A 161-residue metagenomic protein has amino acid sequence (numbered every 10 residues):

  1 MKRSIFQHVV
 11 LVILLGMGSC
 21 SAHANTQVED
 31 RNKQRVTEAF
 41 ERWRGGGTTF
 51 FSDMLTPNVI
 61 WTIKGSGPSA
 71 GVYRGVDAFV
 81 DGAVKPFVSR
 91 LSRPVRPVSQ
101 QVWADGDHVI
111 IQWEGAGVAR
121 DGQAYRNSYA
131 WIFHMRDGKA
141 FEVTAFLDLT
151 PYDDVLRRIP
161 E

Functional and structural regions predicted by a protein language model:
M1-V10: Bacterial N-terminal signal peptides that target proteins for export
I13-G16, C20-T49, D53, P57 (+1 more regions): Short, low-complexity N-terminal intrinsically disordered segments enriched in polar/charged residues
C20-R31, K85-E161: A beta-strand edge to alpha-helix "cap/lid" segment located at domain peripheries
V36-A39, F50-S52, V59, G75 (+4 more regions): Hydrophobic pocket/interface hotspot
R44, Y73, R120: Short glycine/serine/threonine-biased micro-segments
S52-A104: A solvent-exposed, acidic/Ser-Thr-rich amphipathic alpha-helical stretch
